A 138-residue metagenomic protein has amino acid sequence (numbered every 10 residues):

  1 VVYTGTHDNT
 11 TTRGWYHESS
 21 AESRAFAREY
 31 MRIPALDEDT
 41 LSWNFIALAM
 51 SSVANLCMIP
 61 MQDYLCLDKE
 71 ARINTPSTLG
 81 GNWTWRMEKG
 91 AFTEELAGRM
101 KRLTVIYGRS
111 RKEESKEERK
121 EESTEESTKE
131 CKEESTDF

Functional and structural regions predicted by a protein language model:
V1-K116, K120, T136-F138: Catalytic cores of glycan-processing enzymes that make or break glycosidic bonds
